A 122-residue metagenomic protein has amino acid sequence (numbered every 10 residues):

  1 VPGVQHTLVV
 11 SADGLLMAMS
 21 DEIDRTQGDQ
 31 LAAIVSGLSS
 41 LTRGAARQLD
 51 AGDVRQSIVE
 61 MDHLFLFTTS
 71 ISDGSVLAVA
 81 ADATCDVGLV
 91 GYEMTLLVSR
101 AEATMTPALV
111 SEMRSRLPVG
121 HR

Functional and structural regions predicted by a protein language model:
V1-H6, D13-R122: Acidic, low-complexity cytosolic segments
